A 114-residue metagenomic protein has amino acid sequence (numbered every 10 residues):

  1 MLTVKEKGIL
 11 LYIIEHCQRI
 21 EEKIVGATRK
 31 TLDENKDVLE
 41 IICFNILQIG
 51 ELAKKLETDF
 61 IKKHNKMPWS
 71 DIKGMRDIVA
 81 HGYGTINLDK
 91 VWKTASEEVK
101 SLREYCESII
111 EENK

Functional and structural regions predicted by a protein language model:
M1-K114: Solvent-exposed interaction patches of small proteins and small membrane subunits
